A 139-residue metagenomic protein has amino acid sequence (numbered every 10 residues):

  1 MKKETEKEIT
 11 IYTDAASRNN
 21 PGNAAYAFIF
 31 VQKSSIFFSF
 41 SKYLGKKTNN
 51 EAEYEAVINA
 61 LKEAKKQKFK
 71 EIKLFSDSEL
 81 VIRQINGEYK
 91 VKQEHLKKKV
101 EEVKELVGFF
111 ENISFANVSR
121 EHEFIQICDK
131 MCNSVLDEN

Functional and structural regions predicted by a protein language model:
M1-K2, F28, E88, E105: Short secondary-structure boundary/capping segments
K2-E51, E63-K66: RNase H-like nuclease fold core
A16-N20, I58-M131, L136-E138: RNase H catalytic domain
Q32-S39, I125-Q126, D137-N139: Generic structural signal for short, solvent-exposed loop/turn connectors between secondary structure elements
E51, E55-N59: Short amphipathic alpha-helical face segments that pack within enzyme cores and frequently flank/anchor catalytic
